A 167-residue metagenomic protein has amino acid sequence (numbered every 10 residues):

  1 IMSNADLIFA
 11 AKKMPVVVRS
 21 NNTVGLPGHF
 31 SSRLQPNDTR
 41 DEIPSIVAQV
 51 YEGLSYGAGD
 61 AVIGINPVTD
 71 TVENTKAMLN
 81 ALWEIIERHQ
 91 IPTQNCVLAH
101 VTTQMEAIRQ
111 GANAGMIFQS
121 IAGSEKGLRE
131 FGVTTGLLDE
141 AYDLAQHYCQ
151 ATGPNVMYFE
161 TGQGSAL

Functional and structural regions predicted by a protein language model:
I1-V47, L54-S55, V62-L167: Anaerobic metallocofactor- and corrinoid-dependent redox/one-carbon enzyme cores, especially those from methanogenesis
